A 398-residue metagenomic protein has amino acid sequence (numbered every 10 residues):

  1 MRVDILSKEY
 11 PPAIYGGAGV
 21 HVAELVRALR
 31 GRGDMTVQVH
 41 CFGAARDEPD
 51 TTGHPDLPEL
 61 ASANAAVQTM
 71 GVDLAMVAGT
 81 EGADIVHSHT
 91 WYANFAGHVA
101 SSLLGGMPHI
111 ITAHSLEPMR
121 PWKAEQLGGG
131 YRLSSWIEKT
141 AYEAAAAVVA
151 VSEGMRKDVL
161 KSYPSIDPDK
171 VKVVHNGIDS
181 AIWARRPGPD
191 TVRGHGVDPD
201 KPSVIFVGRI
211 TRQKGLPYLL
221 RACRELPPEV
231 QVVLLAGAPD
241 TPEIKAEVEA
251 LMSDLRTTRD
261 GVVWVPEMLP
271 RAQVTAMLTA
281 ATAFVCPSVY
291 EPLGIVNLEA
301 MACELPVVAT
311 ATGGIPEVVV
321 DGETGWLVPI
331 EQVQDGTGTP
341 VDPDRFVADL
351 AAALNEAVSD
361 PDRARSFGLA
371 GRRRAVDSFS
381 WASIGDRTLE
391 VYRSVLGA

Functional and structural regions predicted by a protein language model:
V20, P202, F206-E225, A246: A conserved mid-protein helix/loop that constitutes part of the nucleotide-sugar donor-binding site
A45, I178, Q231-E249, V263: Glycosyltransferase donor-sugar binding loop
S88-A93, A113: Short His-centered aromatic/hydrophobic patch
M107-P108, P118-T140, K157: Nucleotide-sugar donor phosphate/pyrophosphate-binding loop at the beta->alpha transition of glycosyltransferases
G154, G177: Carbohydrate-associated surface elements
K201, K245-M268, A272: Nucleotide-activated donor-binding/catalytic signature segment of Leloir-type glycosyltransferases, i.e., the conserved
V289: Aromatic "clamp/platform" in nucleotide-sugar-dependent glycosyltransferases that forms part of the donor/acceptor
P306-A309, V319, W326-L327: Short hydrophobic beta-strand element within catalytic cores of glycosyltransferases and related nucleotide-activated
